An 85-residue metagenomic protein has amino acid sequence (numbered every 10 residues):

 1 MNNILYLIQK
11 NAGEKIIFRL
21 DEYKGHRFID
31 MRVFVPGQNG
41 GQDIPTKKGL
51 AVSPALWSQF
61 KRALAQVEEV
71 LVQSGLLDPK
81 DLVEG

Functional and structural regions predicted by a protein language model:
M1-N11: Negatively charged, low-complexity tracts enriched in Asp/Glu with abundant Ser/Thr
M1-N3, T46, V52, V67: Terminal low-complexity, poorly structured segments
L5, Y23, R32, K80-V83: Intrinsic disorder/low-complexity detector
L7, E14, K24-I29, S58 (+2 more regions): A generic structural micro-environment signature that highlights single residues at secondary-structure boundaries
I16-K48: A short, structured beta-strand/loop element
S53-G85: Mixed-charge, Lys/Arg-enriched low-complexity segments
